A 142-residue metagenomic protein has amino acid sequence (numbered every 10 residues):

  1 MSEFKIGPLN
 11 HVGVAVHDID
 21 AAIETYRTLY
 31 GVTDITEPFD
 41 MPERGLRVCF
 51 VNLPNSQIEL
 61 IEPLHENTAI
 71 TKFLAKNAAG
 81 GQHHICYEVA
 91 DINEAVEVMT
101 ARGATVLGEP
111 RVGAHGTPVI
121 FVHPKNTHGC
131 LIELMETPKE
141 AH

Functional and structural regions predicted by a protein language model:
F4-I6, V14-Q57, A95-T117, V122 (+1 more regions): Core segments of cupin and vicinal oxygen chelate
P8-V12, G81-H83: Short amphipathic alpha-helical segments
A15, C86-E88, M135: Short hydrophobic/aromatic beta-strand micro-patches that form the beta-sheet surface supporting nucleotide- or nucleic
Q57-G81: Helix-adjacent hinge/juxtasegments
I58-E59, N126-L131: Short, charged/polar, Gly/Pro-enriched secondary-structure boundary elements
P63-N67, I132-T137: Amphipathic N-proximal alpha-helical interface segments
L74-A101: Short, solvent-exposed interaction modules
